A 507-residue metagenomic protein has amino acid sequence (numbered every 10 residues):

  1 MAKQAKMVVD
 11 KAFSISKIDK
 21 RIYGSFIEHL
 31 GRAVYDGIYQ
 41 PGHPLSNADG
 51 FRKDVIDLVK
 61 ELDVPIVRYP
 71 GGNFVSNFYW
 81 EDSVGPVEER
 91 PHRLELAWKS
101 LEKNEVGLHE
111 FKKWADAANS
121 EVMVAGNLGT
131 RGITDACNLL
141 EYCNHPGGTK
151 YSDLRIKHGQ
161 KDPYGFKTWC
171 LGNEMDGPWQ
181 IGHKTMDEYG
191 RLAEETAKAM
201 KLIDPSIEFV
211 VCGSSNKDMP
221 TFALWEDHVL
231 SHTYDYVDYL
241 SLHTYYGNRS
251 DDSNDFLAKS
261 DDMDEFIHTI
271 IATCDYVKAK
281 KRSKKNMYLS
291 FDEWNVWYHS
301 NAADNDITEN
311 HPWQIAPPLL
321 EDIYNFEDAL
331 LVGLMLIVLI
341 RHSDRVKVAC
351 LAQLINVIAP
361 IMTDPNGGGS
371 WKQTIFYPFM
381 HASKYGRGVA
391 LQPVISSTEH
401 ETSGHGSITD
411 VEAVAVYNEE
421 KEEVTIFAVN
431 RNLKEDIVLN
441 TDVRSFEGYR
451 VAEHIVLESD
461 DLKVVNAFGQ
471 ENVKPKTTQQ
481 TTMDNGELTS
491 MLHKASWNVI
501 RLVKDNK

Functional and structural regions predicted by a protein language model:
M1-A223, S231-Y239, M263-D264, H268-T308 (+1 more regions): Non-catalytic accessory regions flanking glycosidase/transglycosidase catalytic cores in CAZymes
H243-K259: Active-site His/acidic residue clusters
